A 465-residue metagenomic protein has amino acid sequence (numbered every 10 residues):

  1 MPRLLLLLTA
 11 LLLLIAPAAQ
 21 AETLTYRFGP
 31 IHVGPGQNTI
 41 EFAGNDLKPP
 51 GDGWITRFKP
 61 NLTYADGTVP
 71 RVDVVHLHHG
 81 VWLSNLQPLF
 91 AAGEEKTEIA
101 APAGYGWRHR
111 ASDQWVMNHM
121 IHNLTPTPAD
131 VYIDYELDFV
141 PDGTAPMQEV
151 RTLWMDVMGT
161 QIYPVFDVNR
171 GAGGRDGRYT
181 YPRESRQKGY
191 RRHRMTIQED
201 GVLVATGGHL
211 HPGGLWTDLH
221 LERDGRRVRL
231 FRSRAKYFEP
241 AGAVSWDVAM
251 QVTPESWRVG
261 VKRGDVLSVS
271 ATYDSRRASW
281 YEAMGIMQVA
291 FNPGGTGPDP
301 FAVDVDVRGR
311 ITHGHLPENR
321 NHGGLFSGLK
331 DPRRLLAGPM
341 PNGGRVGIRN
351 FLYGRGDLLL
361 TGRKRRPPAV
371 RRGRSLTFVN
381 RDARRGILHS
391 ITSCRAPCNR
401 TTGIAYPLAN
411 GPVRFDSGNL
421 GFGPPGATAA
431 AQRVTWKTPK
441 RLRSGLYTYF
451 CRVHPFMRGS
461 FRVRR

Functional and structural regions predicted by a protein language model:
L5-A16: Bacterial N-terminal signal peptides
L6-L7, G189, T253, G362: Short, functionally important structural connectors and interaction interfaces within domains
P17-A21: Sec/Tat signal peptide C-region and signal peptidase I cleavage site
E22-V202, G207-S327, R334: Beta-strand-centric surfaces of beta-sandwich/beta-rich domains
G328-R465: Extracytoplasmic copper-binding redox domains, predominantly the cupredoxin/blue-copper superfamily
